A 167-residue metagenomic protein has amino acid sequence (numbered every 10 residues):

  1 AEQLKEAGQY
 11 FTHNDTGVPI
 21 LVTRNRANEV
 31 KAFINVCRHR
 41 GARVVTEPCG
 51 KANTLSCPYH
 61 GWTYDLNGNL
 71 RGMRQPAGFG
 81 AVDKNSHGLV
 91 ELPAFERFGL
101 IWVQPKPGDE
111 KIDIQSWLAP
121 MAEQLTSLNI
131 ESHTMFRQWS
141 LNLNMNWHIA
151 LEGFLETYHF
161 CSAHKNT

Functional and structural regions predicted by a protein language model:
A1-V30, T63-T167: Rieske [2Fe-2S] iron-sulfur-binding subdomain
Q9-P58: Glycine-rich active-site/cofactor-binding loop and its immediate structural neighborhood
